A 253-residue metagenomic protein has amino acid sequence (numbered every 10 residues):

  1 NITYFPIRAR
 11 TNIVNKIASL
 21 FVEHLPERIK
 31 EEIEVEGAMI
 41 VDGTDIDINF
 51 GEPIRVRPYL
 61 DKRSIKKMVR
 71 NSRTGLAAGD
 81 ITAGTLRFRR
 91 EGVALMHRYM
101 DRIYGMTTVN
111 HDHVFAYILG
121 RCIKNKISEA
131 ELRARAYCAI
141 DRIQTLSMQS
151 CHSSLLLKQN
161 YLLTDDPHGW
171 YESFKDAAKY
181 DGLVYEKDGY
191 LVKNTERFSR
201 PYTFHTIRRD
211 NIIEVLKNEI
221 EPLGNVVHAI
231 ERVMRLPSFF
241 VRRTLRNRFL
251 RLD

Functional and structural regions predicted by a protein language model:
N1-D253: Membrane-interfacial terminal anchoring regions of lipid-handling membrane enzymes
